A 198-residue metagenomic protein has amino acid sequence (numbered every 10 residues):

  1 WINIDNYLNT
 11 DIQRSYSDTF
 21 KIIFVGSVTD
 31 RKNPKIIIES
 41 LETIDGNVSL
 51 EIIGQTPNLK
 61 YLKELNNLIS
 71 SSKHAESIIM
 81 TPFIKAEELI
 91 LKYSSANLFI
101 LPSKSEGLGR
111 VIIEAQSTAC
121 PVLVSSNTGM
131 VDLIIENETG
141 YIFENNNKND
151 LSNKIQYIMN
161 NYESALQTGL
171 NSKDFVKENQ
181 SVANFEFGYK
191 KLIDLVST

Functional and structural regions predicted by a protein language model:
W1-T19: Acidic anion/phosphate-binding donor-loop and adjacent secondary structure in glycosyltransferase catalytic cores
S15-K32, I38-E42, L50-E51: Conserved donor-binding/catalytic core segment of Leloir-type glycosyltransferases
K63-I84: Nucleotide-activated donor-binding/catalytic signature segment of Leloir-type glycosyltransferases, i.e., the conserved
F83-I84, L91-A96: Short alpha-helical donor nucleotide-sugar binding micro-motif in glycosyltransferases
K104: Aromatic "clamp/platform" in nucleotide-sugar-dependent glycosyltransferases that forms part of the donor/acceptor
P121-V124: Short hydrophobic beta-strand element within catalytic cores of glycosyltransferases and related nucleotide-activated
E136-N137, Y141-K148, Y157-Y162: Conserved acidic donor-binding segment of nucleotide-sugar-dependent glycosyltransferases
E163-D194: A charged, aromatic-enriched C-terminal amphipathic alpha-helix characteristic of glycosyltransferases across folds
